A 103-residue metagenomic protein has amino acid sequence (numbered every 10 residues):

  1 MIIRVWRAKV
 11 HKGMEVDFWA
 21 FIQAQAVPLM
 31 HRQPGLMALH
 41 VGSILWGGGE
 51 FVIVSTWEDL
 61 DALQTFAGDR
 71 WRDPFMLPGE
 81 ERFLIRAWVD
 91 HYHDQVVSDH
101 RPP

Functional and structural regions predicted by a protein language model:
I2, M37-G49, F75-P103: Glycine-rich beta-strand-turn "strand-cap" elements at beta-sheet edges
I2-A8, L39-R70: Short, well-ordered beta-strand segments in beta-rich or mixed alpha/beta enzyme and ligand-binding folds
K9-I22: Short, surface-exposed ligand-recognition loops at beta-strand->loop->(often short) alpha-helix junctions that present
V10-K12, D59, Q95-S98: Non-catalytic surface loops within mature trypsin-like serine protease
M14-V16, P28-M30, V41-S43: Intrinsically disordered, low-complexity segments enriched in polar/charged residues with Gly/Pro, especially when
A24-M37, T56-Y92: An amphipathic, aromatic/His-enriched active-site/gating alpha helix that lines ligand/cofactor pockets
